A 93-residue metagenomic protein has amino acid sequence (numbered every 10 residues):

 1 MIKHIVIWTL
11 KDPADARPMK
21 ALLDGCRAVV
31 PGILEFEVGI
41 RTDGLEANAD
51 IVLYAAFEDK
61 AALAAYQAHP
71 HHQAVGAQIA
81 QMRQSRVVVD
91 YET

Functional and structural regions predicted by a protein language model:
M1-I51, E58-A68, Y91-T93: Short S/T/G/P-rich N-terminal loop/turn motif that feeds into the first structured element of a domain
A64, Q73-A74: Long, contiguous binding/interaction regions
Q67, G76-I79: Short, flexible helix/strand-to-coil boundary loops that buttress conserved ligand/catalytic motifs in alpha/beta
Q67-P70, R83: Generic hydrophobic/packing signal
M82, D90-Y91: Non-catalytic terminal and connector segments of soluble metabolic enzymes
